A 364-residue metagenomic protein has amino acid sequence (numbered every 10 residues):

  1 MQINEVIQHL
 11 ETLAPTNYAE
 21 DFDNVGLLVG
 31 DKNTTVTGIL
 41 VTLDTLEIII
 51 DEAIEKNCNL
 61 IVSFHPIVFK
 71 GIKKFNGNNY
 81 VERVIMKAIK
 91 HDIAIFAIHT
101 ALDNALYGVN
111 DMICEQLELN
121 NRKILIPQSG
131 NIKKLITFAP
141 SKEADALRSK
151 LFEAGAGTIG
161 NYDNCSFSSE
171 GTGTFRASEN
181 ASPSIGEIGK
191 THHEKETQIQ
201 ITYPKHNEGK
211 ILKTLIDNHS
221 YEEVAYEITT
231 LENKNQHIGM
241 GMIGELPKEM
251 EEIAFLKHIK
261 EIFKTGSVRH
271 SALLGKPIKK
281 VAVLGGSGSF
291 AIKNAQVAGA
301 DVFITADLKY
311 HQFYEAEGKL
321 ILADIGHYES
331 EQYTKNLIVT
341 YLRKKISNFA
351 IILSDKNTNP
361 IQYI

Functional and structural regions predicted by a protein language model:
M1-I364: Hydrophobic structural segments
